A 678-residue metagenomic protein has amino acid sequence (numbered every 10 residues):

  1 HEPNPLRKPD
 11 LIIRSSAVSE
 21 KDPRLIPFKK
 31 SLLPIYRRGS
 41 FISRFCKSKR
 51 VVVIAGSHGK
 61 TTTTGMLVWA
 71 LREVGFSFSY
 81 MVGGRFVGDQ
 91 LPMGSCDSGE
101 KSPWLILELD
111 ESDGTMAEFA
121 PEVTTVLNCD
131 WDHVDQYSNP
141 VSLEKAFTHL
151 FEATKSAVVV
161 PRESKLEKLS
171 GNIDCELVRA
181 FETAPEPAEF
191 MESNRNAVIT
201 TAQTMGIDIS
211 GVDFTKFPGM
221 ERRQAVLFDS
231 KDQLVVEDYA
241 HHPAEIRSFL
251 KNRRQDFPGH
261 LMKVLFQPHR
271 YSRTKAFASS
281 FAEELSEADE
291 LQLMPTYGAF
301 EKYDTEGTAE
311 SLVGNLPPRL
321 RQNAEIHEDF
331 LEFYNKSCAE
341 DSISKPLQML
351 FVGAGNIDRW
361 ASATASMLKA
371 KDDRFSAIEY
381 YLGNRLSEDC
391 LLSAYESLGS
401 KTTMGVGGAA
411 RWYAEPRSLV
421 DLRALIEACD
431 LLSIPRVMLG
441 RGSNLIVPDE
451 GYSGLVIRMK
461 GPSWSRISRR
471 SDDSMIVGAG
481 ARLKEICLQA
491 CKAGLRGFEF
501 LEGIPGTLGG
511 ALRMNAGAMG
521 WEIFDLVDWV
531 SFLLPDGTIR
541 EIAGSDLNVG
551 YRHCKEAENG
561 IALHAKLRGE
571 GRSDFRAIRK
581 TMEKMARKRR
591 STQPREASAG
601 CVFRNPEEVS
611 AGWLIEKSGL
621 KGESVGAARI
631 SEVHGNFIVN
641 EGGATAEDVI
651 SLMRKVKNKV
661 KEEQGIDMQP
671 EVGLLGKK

Functional and structural regions predicted by a protein language model:
P3-R7, S16-V158, L166-E176: Phosphate-binding loop of NTP-binding sites
A55-G56, K484-D528, L534, S598: A gly/ser-rich beta-alpha-beta helix-loop segment of oxidoreductase catalytic cores
A117, A184-E290: Nucleotide phosphate-binding/pyrophosphate-handling subdomain across enzymes that bind or process nucleotide phosphates
V158-E163, K263-F266, D289-G298: Short internal beta-strands
D174-E176, P187, F281-L347: C-terminal helical cap/extension that packs against the catalytic core of soluble nucleotide-cofactor enzymes
A377-L508: Anion-binding (especially nucleotide phosphate/pyrophosphate-binding) glycine-rich loop and adjoining beta-alpha core
A394, L445, L533-K659, E663-K678: Phosphate/pyrophosphate- and phosphate-bearing ligand-binding catalytic cores of soluble enzymes
G407, A414-L419, I446-S465, R513-A543 (+1 more regions): Structural signature of FAD isoalloxazine-binding scaffolds in flavoprotein oxidoreductases
